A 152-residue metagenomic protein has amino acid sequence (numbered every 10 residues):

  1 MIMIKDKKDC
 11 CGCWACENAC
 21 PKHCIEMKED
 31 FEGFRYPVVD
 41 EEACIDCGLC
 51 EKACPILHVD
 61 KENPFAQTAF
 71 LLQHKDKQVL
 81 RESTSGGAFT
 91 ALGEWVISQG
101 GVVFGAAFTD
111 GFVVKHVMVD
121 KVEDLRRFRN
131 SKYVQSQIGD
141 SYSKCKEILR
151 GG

Functional and structural regions predicted by a protein language model:
I2-I4, A15-E32, Y36-V38, G48-A66: Iron-sulfur cluster-binding cysteine motifs and their immediate structural context in ferredoxin-like electron-transfer
C10, A43-C44: Short Cys/His-rich zinc-binding micro-motifs
D30, E42, L57, A106-T109: Acidic/polar N-terminal loop/beta-strand segments that form early-domain functional surfaces
F31-G33, I45, D76, V134: A generic structural micro-environment signature that highlights single residues at secondary-structure boundaries
K61-G152: Iron-sulfur-associated redox domains of electron-transfer enzymes in respiratory and anaerobic energy metabolism
